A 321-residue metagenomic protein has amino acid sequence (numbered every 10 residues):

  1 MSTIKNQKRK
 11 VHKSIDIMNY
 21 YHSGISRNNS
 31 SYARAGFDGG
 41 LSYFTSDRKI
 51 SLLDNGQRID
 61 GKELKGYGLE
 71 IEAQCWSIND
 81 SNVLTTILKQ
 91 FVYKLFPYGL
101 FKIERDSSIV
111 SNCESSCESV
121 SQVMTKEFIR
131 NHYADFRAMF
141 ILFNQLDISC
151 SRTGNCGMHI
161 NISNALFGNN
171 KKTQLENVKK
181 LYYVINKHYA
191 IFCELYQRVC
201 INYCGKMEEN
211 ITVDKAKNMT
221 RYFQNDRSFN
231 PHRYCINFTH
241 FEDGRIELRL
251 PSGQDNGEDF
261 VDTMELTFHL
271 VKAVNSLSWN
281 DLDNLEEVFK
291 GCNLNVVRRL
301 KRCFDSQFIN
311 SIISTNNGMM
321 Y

Functional and structural regions predicted by a protein language model:
K5-S151, A165-Y321: C-terminal accessory/tail domains of diverse enzymes
G154-M158, I162: Short, conserved phosphate-binding/catalytic loop or strand-edge motifs used in phosphoryl-/nucleotidyl-transfer
